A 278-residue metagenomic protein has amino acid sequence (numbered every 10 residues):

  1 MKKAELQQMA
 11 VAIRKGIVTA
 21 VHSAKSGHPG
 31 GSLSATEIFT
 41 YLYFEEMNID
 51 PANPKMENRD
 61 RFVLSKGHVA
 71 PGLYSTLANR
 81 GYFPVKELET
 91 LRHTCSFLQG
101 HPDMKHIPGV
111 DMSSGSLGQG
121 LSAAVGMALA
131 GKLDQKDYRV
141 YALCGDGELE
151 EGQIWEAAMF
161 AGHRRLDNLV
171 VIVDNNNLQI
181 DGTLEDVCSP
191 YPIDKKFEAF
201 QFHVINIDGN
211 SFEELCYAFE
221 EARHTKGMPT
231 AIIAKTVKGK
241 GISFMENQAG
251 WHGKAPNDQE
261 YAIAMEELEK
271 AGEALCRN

Functional and structural regions predicted by a protein language model:
M1-I13: N-terminal hydrophobic or amphipathic helices/low-complexity stretches enriched in small/hydrophobic/Pro/Gly
A10-S26, D174-N176: N-terminal capping segment at the start of a domain
I17-V21, S32-H163: Cofactor-binding active-site loop characterized by glycine-rich and histidine/acidic residues
H68-V69, L73, N176-N177, S211 (+1 more regions): Glycine-rich beta-alpha junction loops
R80, V187, E246-G250: Short secondary-structure boundary/capping segments
G109, S113-S116, L121-H224: Thiamine diphosphate
F212-N278: Glycine/aspartate-rich loop-and-adjacent alpha/beta segment that forms the canonical ThDP
